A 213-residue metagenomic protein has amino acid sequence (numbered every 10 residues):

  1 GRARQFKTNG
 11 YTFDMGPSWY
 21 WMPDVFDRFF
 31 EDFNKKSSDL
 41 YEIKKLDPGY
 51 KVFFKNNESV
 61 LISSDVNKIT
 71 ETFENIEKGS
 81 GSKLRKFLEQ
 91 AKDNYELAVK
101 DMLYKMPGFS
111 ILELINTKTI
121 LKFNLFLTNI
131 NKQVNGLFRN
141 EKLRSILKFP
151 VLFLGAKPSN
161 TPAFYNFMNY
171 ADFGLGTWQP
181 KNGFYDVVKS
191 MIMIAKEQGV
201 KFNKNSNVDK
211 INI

Functional and structural regions predicted by a protein language model:
G1, L154-G155, K210-I211: Flexible loop/turn segments at secondary-structure boundaries
G1-E96: N-terminal glycine-rich phosphate/pyrophosphate-binding loop and immediately adjacent elements
M15, S145-L147, K204: General beta-strand structural signal in soluble alpha/beta enzymes
P17, S159, W178-N182: Alpha-helix capping and helix-loop boundary segments enriched in small/acidic/polar residues
D27, K132, K189: Active-site phosphate/pyrophosphate- and oxyanion-stabilizing loops and adjacent acidic/basic residues in soluble
D39, P158-T161, M193-I194, K210: Active-site substrate-recognition segment that forms the wall of the catalytic cavity or substrate channel
K55-T161: Rossmann-like flavin
L125-F126, N135, N166-N212: Helical element adjacent to the flavin cofactor pocket in flavoenzyme catalytic cores
